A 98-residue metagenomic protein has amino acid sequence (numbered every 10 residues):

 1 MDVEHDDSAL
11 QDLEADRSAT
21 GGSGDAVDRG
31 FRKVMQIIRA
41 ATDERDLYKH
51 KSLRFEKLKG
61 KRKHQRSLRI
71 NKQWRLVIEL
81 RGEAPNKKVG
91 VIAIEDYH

Functional and structural regions predicted by a protein language model:
M1, S8-Q11, R45, L53-E56 (+1 more regions): Flexible, active-site-adjacent loop/turn segments at secondary-structure boundaries
M1-Q36: Arg/Lys-rich, positively charged N-terminal/basic patches that mediate binding to nucleic acids
V3-E4, K51, K87: Residues that recognize and position ribonucleotide moieties
A26-K33, H50-L53, R69: Generic alpha-helix structural propensity
I38, T42: Basic, amphipathic alpha-helical segments enriched in Lys/Arg and hydrophobic/aromatic residues
D43-R66: A short, surface-exposed loop/turn module that caps and links secondary-structure elements
K59, R66-H98: Enriched for short, Lys/Arg-rich terminal
